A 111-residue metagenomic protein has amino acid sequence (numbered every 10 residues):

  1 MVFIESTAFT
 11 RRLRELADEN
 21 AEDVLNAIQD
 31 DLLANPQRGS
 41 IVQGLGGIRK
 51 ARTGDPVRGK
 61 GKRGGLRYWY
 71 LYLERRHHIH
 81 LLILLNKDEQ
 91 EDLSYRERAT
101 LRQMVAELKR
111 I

Functional and structural regions predicted by a protein language model:
M1-K62, R75-R76, Q90-I111: Basic, Lys/Arg-enriched alpha-helical interface segments
G65-L84: Short, hydrophobic/aromatic-rich beta-strand segments within well-structured domains
K87: Short, conserved catalytic or interaction motifs in soluble domains
